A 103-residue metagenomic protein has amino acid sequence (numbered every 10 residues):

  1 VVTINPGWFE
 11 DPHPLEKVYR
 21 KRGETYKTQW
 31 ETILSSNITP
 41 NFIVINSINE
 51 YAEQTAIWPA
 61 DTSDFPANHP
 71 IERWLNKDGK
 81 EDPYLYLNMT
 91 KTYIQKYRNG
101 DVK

Functional and structural regions predicted by a protein language model:
V1-G23, I33-S36, N41: Aromatic-lined glycan-binding groove of carbohydrate-active enzymes
N5, N37, N41, N46-N49 (+4 more regions): Detector for Asparagine
Y19-T32, K80-T90: Well-ordered, non-membrane alpha-helical segments in soluble/globular domains
T25-A56, A60-S63, I71: Extracellular low-complexity, Gly/Ser/Thr-rich intrinsically disordered linkers and protease-sensitive activation/hinge
Q54-K103: Aromatic-rich peripheral "rim/lid" segments of glycoside hydrolase catalytic domains that contact and position glycan
